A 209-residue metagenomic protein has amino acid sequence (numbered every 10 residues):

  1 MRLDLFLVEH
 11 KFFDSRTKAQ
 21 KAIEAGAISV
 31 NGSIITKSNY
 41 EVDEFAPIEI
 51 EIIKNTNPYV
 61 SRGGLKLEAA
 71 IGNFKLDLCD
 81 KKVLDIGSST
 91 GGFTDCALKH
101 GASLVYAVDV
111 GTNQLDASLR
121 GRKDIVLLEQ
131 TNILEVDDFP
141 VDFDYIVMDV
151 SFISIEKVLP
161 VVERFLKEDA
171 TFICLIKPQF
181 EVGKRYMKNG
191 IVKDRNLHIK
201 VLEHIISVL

Functional and structural regions predicted by a protein language model:
M1-A46, K82: A basic, amphipathic helix-loop patch mediating RNA/tRNA/ribosome contacts
G63-K81: Conserved alpha-helix/loop element of class I SAM-dependent methyltransferases that forms part of the SAM/SAH-binding
C79-S89: Conserved class I S-adenosyl-L-methionine
G91-G92, N113: Glycine-rich SAM-binding Motif I of class I
C96-L104: Conserved S-adenosyl-L-methionine
Y106-K157: S-adenosyl-L-methionine
E156-I173: A short glycine-rich, Lys/Arg-flanked "PGG" loop and its adjoining helix->strand segment in the class I
D169-G183: Conserved beta-strand signature within the Rossmann-like core of class I S-adenosyl-L-methionine
